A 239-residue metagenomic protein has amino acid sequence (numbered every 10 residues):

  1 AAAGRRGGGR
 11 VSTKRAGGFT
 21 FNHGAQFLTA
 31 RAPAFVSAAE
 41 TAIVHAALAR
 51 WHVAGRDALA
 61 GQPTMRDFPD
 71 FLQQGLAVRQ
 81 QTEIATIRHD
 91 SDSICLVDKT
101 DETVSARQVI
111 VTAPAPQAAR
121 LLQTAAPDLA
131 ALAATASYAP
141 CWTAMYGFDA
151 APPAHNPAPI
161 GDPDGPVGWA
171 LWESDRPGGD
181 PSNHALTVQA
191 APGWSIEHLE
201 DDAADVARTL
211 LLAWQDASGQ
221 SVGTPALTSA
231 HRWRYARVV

Functional and structural regions predicted by a protein language model:
A1-G17: Glycine-rich FAD pyrophosphate-binding loop
G8, T103-P157, Q220: Central helical "cap/lid" subdomain
G18-N22, A34-A58, Q81, A130 (+2 more regions): A short alpha-helix-loop-beta-strand transition element characteristic of N-terminal alpha/beta dinucleotide-binding
Q26-F35, L48-Q73, E200-T209: Short beta-strand to alpha-helix junction loop
Q80-C95: A conserved short coil-to-beta-strand element within the FAD-binding core of flavoproteins
K99-D101: Glycine-centered tight beta-turn/hairpin loop motif at sheet-sheet or coil-to-beta transitions
M145-L199, D205-S218: Active-site substrate-recognition segment that forms the wall of the catalytic cavity or substrate channel
Q215-V239: Flavin (FAD/FMN) cofactor-binding core of flavoprotein oxidoreductases
